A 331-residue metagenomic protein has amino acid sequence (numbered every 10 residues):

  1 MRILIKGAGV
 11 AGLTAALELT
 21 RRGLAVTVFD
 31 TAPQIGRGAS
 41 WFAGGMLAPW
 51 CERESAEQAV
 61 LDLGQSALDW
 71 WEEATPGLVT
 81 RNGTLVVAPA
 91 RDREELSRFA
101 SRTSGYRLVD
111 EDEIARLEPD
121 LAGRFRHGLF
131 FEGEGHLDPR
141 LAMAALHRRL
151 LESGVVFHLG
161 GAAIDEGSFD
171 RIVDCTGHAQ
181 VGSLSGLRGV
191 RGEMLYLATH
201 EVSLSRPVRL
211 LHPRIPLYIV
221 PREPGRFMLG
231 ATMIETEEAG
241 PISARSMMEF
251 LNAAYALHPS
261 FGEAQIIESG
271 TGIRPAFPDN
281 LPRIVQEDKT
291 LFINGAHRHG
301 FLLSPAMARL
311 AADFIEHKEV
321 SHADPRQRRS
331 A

Functional and structural regions predicted by a protein language model:
R2-T27: N-terminal Rossmann-like FAD-binding beta1-loop-alpha1 element of flavoenzymes
K6, F29, S168-H178, A308: Short hydrophobic core segments
L17-R21, L47, L78-V79, T176-D288: Active-site substrate-recognition segment that forms the wall of the catalytic cavity or substrate channel
T20-S40: Glycine-rich FAD pyrophosphate-binding loop
G44-L117: Dinucleotide-binding Rossmann-like beta1-alpha1 core, especially the glycine-rich loop that anchors the ADP
S55-Q65, V87-E94, L129-A145, P241-S246: Short beta-strand to alpha-helix junction loop
L129-G167, R171, C175: Helical element adjacent to the flavin cofactor pocket in flavoenzyme catalytic cores
A264-A331: C-terminal catalytic lobe of FAD-dependent flavoproteins
